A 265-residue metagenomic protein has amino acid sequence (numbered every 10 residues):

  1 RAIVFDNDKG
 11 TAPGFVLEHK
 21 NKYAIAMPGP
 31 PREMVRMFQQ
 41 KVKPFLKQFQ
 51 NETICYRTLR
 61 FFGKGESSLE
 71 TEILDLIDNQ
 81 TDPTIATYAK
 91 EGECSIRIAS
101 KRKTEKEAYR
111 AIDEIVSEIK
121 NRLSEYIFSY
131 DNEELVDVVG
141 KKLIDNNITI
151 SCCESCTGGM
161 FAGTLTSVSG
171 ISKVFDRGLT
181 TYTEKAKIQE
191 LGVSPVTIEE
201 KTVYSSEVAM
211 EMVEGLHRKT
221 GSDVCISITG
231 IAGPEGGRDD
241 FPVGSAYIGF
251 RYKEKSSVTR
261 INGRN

Functional and structural regions predicted by a protein language model:
R1-F49: Proline/glycine-rich low-complexity loops and linkers
F5-D6, I85-K90: Short beta-strand
V16-L17, T87-A89, S100, Y247-Y252: Short beta-strand elements
F49-G65: Short glycine-/aliphatic-rich beta-strand segments at the starts of folded cytosolic domains
K64-D82: Short amphipathic alpha-helix segments
T81-T87, D223-S227: A short linear hydrophobic-aromatic micro-motif
K90-E114: Terminal amphipathic helices with adjacent charged low-complexity linkers/tails
E107-N265: Short alpha-helical segments enriched in small residues
